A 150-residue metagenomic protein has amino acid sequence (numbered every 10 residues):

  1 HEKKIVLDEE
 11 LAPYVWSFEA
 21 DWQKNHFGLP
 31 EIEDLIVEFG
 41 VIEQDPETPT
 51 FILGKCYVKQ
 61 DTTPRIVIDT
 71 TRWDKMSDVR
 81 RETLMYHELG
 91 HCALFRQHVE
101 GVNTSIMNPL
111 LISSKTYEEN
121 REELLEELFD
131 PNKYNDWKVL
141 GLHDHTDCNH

Functional and structural regions predicted by a protein language model:
H1-E31, P49-K75, R96-H150: Metalloprotease/metallohydrolase-associated module, dominated by Zn2+-dependent proteases
Y14-S17, Q44-E47, L84-E88: A short linear-motif detector with a strong N-terminal bias
E31-E47: Acidic helix-start/capping segments at beta-turn-to-alpha-helix junctions
E82-R96: Active-site recognition of the HExxH zinc-binding catalytic motif
